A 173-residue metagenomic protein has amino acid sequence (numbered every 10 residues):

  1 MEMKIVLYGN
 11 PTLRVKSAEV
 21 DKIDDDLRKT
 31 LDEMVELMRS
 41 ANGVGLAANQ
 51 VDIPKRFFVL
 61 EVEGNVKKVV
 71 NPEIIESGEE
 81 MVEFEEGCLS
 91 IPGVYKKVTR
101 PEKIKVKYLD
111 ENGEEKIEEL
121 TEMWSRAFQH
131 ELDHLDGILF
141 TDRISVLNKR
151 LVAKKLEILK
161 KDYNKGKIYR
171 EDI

Functional and structural regions predicted by a protein language model:
M1-I173: Positively charged
